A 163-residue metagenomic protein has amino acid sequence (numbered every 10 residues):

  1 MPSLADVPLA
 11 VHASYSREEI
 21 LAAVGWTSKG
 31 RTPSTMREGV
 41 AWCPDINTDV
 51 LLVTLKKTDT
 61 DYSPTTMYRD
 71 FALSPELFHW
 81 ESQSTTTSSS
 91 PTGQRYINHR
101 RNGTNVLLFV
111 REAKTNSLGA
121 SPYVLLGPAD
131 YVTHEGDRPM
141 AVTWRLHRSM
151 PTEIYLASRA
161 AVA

Functional and structural regions predicted by a protein language model:
M1-L9: C-terminal accessory/connector segments of nucleic-acid motor ATPases
V11-P122: Acidic, glycine-rich low-complexity segments with interspersed aromatic residues
T115-A163: Compact mixed alphabeta submodule
